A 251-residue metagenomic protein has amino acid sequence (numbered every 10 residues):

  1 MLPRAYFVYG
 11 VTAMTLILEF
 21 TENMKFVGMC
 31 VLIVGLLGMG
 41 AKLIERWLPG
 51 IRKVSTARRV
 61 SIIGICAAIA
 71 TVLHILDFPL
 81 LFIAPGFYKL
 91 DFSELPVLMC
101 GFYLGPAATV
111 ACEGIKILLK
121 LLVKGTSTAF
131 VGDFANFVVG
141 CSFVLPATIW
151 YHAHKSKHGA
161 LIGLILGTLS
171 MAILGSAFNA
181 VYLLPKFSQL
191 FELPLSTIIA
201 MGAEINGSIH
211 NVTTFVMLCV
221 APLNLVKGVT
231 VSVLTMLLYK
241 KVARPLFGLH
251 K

Functional and structural regions predicted by a protein language model:
R4-K251: Loop-helix junctions at membrane interfaces
